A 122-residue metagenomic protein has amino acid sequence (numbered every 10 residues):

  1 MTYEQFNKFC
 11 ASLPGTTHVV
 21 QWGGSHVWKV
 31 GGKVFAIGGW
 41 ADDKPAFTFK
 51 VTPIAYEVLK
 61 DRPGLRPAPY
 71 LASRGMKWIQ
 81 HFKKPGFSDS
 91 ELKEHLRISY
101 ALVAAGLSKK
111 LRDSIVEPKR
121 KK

Functional and structural regions predicted by a protein language model:
M1-K122: Charge-dense, helix-prone N-terminal extensions
